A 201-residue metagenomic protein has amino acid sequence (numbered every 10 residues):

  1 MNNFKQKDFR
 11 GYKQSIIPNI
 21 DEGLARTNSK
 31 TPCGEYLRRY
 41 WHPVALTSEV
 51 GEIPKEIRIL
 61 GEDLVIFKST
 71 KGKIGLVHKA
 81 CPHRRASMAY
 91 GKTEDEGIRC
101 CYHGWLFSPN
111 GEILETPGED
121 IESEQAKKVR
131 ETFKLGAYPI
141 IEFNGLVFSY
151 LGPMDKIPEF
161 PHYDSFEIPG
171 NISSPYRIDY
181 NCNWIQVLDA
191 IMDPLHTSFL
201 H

Functional and structural regions predicted by a protein language model:
M1-I74, E94, S108-H201: Rieske [2Fe-2S] iron-sulfur-binding subdomain
C81, C100: Short cysteine-rich clusters marking metal-coordination/redox-active sites
